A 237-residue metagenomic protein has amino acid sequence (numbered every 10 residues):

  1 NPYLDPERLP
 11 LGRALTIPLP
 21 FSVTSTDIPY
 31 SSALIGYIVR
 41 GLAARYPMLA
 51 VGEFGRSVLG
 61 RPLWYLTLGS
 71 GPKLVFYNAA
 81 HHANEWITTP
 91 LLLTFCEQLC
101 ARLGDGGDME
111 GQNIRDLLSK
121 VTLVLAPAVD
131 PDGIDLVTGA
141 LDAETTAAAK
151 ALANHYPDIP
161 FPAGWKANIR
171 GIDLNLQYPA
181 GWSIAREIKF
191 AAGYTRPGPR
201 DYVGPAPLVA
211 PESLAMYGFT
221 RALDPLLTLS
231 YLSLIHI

Functional and structural regions predicted by a protein language model:
P2-T24: Extracellular LysM carbohydrate-binding repeats and other cell-envelope/extracellular binding modules
L4, A83-N84: Glycine-/small-residue-rich active-site loops that bind phosphorylated ligands and cofactors
L11-R13, P47, V121-T122, R170: Envelope-exposed proteins and targeting segments
P18-L59: Short glycine- and acidic-rich boundary segments immediately preceding or forming the N-terminal edge of structured
S22-P29, H81-H82, D201-A206: Second-shell loop/turn segments in exported
Y65-P72: Short beta-strand-to-loop junctions in surface cap/lid or active-site-entrance loops
P72-F76, W86-I235: Active-site/substrate-binding loop(s) of hydrolase catalytic cores
